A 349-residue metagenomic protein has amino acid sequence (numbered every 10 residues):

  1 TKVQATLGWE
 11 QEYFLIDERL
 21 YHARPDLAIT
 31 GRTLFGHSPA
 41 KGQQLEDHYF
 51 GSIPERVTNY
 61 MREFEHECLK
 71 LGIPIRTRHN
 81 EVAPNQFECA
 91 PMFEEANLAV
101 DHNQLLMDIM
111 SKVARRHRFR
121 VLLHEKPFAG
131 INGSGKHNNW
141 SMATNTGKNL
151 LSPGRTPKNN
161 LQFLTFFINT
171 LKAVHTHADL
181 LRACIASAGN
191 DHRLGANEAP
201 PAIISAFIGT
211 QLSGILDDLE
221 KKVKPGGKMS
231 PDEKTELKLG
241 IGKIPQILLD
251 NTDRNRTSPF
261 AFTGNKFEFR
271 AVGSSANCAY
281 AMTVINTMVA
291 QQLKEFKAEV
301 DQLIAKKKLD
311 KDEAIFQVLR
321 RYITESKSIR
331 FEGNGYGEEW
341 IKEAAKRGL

Functional and structural regions predicted by a protein language model:
T1-L123, N132-K136, S141-L349: Glycine-rich, acidic/polar active-site loops that bind/position phosphate-bearing ligands
P127: Glycine-rich N-terminal segment of FAD-binding domains in flavoprotein oxidoreductases, spanning the beta-loop-helix
